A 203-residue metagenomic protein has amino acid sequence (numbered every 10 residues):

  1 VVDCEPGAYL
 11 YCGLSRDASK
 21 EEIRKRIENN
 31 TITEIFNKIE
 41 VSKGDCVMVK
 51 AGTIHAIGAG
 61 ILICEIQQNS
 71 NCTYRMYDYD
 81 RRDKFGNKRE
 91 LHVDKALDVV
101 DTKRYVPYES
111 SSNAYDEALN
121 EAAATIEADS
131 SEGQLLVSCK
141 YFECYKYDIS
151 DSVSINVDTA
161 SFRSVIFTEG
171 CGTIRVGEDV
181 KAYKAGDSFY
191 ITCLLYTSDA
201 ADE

Functional and structural regions predicted by a protein language model:
V1-K43, G58-R104, E109, L119-C171 (+2 more regions): Active-site region of the double-stranded beta-helix
V1-V2, M48-A51: Beta-strand cores of secreted/periplasmic/IMS beta-sandwich domains, seen most often in copper-related folds
T53-A56, L195: Short, charged beta-turn/beta-strand-edge "cap" motif at the junction between a beta-strand and an adjacent loop
D187-L195: Low-complexity, intrinsically disordered Gly/Pro/Thr-rich segments
Y196-E203: Conserved small/polar residues in nucleotide/adenosyl-binding loops
